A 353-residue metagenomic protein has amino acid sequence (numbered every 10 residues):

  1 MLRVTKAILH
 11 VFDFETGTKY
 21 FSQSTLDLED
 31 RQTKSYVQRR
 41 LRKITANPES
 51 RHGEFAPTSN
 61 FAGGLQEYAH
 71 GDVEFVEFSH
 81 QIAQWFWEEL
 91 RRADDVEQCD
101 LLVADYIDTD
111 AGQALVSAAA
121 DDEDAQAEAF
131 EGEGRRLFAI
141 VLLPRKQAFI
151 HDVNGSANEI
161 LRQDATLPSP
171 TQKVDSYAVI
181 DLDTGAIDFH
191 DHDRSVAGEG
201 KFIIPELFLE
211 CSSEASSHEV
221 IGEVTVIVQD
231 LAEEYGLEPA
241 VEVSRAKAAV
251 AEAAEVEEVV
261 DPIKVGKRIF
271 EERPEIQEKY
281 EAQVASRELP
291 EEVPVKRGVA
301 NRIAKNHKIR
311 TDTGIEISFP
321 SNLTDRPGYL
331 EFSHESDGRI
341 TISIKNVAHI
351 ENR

Functional and structural regions predicted by a protein language model:
M1-N301, K305: Long, hydrophobic alpha/beta structural blocks
K264-R353: C-terminal structured domains
